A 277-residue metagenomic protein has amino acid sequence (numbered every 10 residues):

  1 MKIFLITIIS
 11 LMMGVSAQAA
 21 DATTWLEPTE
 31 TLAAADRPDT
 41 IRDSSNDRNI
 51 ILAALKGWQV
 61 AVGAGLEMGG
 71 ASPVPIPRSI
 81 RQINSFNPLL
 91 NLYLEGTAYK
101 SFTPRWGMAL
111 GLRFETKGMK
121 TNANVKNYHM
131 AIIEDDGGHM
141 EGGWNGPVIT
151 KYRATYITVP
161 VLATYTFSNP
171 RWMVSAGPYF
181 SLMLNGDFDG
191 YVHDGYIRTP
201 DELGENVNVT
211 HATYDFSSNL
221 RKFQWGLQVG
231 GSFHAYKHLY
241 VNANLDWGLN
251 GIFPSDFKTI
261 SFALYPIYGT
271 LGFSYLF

Functional and structural regions predicted by a protein language model:
M1-W25, W58, G63, A163 (+3 more regions): Bacterial Sec-dependent N-terminal signal peptides
A20-A98, L276: Short glycine/proline- and aromatic-enriched beta-strand/turn motifs that initiate or cap beta-hairpins
V62-L66, L92-K100, L112-F114, V159-Y165 (+4 more regions): Residues on the lipid-exposed face of transmembrane beta-strands in outer-membrane beta-barrel proteins
G70-L89, K117-T155, M183-Q224, Q228 (+1 more regions): Extracellular/periplasm-exposed beta-strand and loop segments of Gram-negative cell-envelope proteins, dominated by
L89-Y93, T103-G107, A154-T158, N169: Short connector loops at helix/strand junctions that flank enzyme active sites, especially segments positioning acidic
R105-M108, P170-W172, K237-A243: Repeated loop/turn-to-beta-strand initiation elements of outer-membrane beta-barrel proteins
R171-S175, D187: Short, structured loop/turn "capping" segments at alpha-beta junctions
